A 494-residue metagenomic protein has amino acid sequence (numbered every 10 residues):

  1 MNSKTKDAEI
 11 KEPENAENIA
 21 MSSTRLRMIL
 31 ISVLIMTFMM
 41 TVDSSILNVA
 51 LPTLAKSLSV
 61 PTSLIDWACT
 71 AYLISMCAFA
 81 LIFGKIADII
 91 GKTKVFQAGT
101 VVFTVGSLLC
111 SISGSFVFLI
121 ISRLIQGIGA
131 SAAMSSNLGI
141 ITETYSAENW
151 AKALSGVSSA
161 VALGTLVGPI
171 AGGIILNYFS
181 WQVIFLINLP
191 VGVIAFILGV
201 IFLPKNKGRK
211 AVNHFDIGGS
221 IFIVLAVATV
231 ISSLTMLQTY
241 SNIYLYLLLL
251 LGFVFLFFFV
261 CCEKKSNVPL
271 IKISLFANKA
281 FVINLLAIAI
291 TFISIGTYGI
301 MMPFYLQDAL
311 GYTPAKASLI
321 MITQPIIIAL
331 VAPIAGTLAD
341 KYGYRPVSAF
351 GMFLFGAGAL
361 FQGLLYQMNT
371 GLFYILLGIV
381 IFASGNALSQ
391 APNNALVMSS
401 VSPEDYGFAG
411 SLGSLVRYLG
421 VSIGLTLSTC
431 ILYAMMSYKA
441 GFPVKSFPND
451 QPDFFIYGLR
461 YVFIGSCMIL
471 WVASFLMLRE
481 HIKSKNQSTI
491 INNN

Functional and structural regions predicted by a protein language model:
N2-A16, Y461, L478-N494: Intracellular terminal tails of multi-pass secondary transporters
N2-I201, V331-A335, Y342-P346, F350-F353 (+4 more regions): Transmembrane-helix bundle of Major Facilitator Superfamily
L26-I35, M39-V42, L47-V49, T62 (+4 more regions): 12-transmembrane solute porter fold
L51-L54, I141, I175, L203 (+6 more regions): Hydrophobic alpha-helical interface/terminus motif in multipass membrane transporters
I82, V105-S113, Y178-F179, I201-K205 (+7 more regions): Helix-loop junctions at the membrane-solvent interface of multi-pass transporters, primarily the C-terminal
S159, L163-F179, S232, L419-K439: A gly/Pro-rich, aromatic-decorated transmembrane alpha-helix motif that marks the paired, flexible gating helices
N177-A287, S294, T313, I320 (+3 more regions): Hydrophobic transmembrane-helix bundles of small-molecule transporters
F442-I456: Short, membrane-exposed interhelical loops at transmembrane-helix boundaries
